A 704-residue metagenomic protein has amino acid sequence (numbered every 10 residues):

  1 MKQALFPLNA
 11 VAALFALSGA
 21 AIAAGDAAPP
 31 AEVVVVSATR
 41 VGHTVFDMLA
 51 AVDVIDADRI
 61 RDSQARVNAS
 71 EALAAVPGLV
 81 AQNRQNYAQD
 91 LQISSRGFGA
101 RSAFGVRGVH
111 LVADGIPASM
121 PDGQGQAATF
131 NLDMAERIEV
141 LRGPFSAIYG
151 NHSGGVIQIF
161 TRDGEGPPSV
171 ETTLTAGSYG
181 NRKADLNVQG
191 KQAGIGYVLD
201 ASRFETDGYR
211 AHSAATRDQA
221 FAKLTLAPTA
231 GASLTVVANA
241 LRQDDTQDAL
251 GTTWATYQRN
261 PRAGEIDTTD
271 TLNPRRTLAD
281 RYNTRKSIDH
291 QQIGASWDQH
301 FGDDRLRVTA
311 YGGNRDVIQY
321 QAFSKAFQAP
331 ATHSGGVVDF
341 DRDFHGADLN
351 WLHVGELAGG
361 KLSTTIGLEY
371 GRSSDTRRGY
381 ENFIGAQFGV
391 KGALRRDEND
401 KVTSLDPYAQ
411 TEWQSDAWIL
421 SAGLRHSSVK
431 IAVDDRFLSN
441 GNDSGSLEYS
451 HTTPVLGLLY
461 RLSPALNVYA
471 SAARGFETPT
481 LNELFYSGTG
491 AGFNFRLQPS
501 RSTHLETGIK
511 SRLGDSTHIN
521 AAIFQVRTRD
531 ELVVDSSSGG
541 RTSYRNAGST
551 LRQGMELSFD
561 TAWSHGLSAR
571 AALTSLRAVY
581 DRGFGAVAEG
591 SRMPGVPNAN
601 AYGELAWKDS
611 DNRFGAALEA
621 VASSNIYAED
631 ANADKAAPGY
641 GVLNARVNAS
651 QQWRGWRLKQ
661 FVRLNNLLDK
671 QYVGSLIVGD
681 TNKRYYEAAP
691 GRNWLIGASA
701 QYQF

Functional and structural regions predicted by a protein language model:
A100, G108-V109, G115-R142, R496: Short acidic/polar hinge/loop motifs at secondary-structure boundaries that mediate gating or recognition
G115, A227, N239, T364 (+3 more regions): Conserved C-terminal beta-signal and adjacent last beta-strands/turns of outer-membrane beta-barrel proteins
M120, T129-T173: A beta-strand signature from Gram-negative outer-membrane beta-barrel systems, especially the internal plug domain
S169, A176-E205, R210-D248, T284-F301 (+5 more regions): Transmembrane beta-barrel wall of Gram-negative outer-membrane proteins
S233-N239, K286-L438, L513, T517-I523 (+3 more regions): Face-selective signature of the C-terminal outer-membrane beta-barrel domain
D244, T252, S374-E381, Q387 (+9 more regions): Surface-exposed extracellular loop regions of Gram-negative outer-membrane beta-barrel proteins, predominantly
S296-H300, R305-F323, R461, N467-A473 (+4 more regions): Membrane-embedded beta-barrel scaffold of Gram-negative outer-membrane proteins
N350-V354, A358-K361, Q414-L420, V429 (+3 more regions): Gram-negative outer-membrane beta-barrel transporters
